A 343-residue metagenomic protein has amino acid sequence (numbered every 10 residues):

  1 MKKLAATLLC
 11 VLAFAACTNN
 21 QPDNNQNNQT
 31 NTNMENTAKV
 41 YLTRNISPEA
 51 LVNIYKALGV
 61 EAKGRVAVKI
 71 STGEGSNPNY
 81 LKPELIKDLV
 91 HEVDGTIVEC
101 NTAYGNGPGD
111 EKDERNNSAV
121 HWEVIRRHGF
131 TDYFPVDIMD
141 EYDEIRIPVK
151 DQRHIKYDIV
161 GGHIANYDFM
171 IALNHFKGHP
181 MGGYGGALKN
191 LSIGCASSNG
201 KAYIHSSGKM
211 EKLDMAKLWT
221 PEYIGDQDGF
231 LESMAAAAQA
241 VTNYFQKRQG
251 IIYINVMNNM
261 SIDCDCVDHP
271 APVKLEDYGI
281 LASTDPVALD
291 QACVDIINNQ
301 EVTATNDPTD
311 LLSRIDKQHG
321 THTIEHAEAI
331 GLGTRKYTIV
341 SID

Functional and structural regions predicted by a protein language model:
K2-T7: Sec-dependent signal peptide recognition, specifically the positively charged N-region followed immediately by
A13-A16: C-terminal motif of bacterial Sec signal peptides marking the signal peptidase cleavage site
T18-N25: Bacterial lipoprotein signal-peptidase II cleavage site
N25-M34: Acidic/polar, low-complexity intrinsically disordered N-terminal segments immediately downstream of a Sec signal
E35-K87, E92-D343: Extended, low-polarity segments enriched in aliphatic/aromatic residues
